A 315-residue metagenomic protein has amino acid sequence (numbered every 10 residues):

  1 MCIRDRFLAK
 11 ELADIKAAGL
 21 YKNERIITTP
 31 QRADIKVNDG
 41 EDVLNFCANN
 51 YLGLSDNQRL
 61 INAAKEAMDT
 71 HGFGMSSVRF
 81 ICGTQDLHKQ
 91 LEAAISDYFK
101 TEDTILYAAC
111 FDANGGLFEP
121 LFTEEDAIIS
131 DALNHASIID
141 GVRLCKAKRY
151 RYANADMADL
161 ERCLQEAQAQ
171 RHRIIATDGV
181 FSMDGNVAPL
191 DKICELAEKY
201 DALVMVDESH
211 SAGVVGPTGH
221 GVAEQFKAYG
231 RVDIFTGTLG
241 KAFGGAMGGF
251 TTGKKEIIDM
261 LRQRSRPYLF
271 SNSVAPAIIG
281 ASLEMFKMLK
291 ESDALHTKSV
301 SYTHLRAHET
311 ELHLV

Functional and structural regions predicted by a protein language model:
M1-R6, T303-H313: Conserved small/polar residues in nucleotide/adenosyl-binding loops
I3, T218, E224-M260: Active-site PLP attachment segment
A9-K10, D14-H71, A202: N-terminal "arm"/small-domain region of PLP-dependent enzymes with the aminotransferase-like
N50, Y150, N154-V206: Active-site phosphate-binding strand-loop segment of PLP-dependent enzymes
V78-T84, E92-G116: Short loop-beta-helix segment that forms the pyridoxal 5′-phosphate
A109, I129-C145: Substrate-binding/gating loop at the entrance of the active-site cleft, primarily in PLP-dependent aminotransferase-like
L117-A136, M157: Conserved PLP-anchoring active-site segment centered on the Schiff-base-forming lysine
M285-L305: Structural signature of PLP-dependent enzymes
